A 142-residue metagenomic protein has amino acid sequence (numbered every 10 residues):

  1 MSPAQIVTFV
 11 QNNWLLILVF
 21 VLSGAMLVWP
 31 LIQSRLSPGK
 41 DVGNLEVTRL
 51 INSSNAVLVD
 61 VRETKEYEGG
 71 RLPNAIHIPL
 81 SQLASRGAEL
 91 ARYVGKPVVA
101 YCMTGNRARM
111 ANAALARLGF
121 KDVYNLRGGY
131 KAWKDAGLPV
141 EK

Functional and structural regions predicted by a protein language model:
M1-E46, L50-A56, T64-P97, N106-K142: Rhodanese-like catalytic fold shared by cysteine-dependent sulfurtransferases and DSP/PTP-type phosphatases
V59: Conserved beta/loop motifs at nucleotide-recognition and modification sites
C102: Short cysteine clusters
